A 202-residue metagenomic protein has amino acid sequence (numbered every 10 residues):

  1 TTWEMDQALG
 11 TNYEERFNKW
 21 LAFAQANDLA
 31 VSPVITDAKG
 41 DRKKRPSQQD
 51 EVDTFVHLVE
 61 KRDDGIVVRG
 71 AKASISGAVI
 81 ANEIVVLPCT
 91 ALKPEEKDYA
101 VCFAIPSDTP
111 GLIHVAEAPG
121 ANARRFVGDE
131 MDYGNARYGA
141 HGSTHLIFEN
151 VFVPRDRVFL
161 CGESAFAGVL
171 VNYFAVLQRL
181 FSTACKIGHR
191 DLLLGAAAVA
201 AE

Functional and structural regions predicted by a protein language model:
W3-R69: Gly/Pro-rich turn-and-neighbor structural signature
E14, N18, A78, K97 (+3 more regions): Conserved structured core elements
W20-A22, F55-L58, D63, K72-S76 (+2 more regions): A generic local secondary-structure boundary/capping motif
L29-V31, D64, N82-I84, Y99-F103 (+2 more regions): Structural beta-strand/beta-sheet cores of well-ordered domains, especially the beta-sheet scaffolds that support
I35-K39, K72, P88-T90, S107-T109 (+1 more regions): Short, flexible loop/turn elements at secondary-structure junctions
D50-D53, F126-D132: Short acidic (Asp/Glu) patches
I75-V127: A short core secondary-structure module
D129-E202: Glycine-rich beta->alpha junctions and the first turn(s) of the following alpha-helix
